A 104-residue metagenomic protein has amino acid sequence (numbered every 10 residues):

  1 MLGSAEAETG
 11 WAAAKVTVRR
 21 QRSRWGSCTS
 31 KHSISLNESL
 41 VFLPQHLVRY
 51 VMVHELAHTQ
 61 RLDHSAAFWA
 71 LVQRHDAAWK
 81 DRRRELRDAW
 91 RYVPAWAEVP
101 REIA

Functional and structural regions predicted by a protein language model:
M1-Y50, T59-A104: Active-site-proximal or metal-binding-adjacent scaffold patches in catalytic folds
E55: Walker B catalytic acidic pair
